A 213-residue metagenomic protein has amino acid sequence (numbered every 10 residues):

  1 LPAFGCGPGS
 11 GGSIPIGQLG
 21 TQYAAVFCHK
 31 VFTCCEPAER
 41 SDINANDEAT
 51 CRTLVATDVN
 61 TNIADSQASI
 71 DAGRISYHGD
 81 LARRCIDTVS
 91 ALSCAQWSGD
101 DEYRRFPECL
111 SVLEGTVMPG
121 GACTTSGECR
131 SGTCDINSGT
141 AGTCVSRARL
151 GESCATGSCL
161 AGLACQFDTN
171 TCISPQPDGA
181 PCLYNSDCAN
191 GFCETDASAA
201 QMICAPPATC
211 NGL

Functional and structural regions predicted by a protein language model:
A3-G5: C-terminal motif of bacterial Sec signal peptides marking the signal peptidase cleavage site
G9-S131, D135-R149, Q176: Mature extracellular/luminal domains of secreted and GPI-anchored eukaryotic proteins, especially small
Y103-L213: Secreted, cysteine-rich disulfide-bonded mini-domains of extracellular proteins
